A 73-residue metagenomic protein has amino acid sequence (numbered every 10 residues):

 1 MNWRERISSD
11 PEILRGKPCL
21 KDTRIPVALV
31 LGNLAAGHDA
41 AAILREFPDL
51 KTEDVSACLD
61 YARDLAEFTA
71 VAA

Functional and structural regions predicted by a protein language model:
M1-A42: A short, structured beta-strand/loop element
I25-A73: Long, charge-rich, low-complexity alpha-helical segments
